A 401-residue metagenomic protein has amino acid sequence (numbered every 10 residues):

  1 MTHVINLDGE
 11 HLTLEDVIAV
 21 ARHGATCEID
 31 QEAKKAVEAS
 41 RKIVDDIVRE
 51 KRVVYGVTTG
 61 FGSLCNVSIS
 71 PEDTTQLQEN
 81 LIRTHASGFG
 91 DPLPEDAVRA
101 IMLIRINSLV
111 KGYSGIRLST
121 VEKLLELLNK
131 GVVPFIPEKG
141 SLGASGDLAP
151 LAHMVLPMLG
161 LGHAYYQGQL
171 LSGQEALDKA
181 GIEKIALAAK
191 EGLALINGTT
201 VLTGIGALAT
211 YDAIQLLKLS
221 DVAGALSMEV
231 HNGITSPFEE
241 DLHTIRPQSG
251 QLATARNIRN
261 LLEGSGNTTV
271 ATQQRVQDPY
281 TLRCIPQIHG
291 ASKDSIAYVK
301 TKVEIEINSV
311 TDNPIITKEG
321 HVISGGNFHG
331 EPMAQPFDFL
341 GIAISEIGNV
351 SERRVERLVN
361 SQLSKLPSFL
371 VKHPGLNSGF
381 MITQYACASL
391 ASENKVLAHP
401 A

Functional and structural regions predicted by a protein language model:
M1-K51: N- or domain-start disorder-to-order transition segments that initiate the globular core
V4-L14, L177-N197, N257-A271, V310-I315: Acidic, low-complexity proline/glycine-rich segments
A33-V53, L124-E138, A180-I185, K190 (+1 more regions): Short, hydrophobic/aliphatic alpha-helical segments
S63-Q78: Glycine-rich loop at the start of a catalytic domain that most often binds anionic cofactors/ligands
A86-P94, V98-Q248: Active-site cavity-forming subdomains of large catalytic enzyme subunits
M228-N349, K365: Accessory "access/gating" subregions that flank catalytic or transport cores
E331-A401: C-terminal catalytic subdomain
